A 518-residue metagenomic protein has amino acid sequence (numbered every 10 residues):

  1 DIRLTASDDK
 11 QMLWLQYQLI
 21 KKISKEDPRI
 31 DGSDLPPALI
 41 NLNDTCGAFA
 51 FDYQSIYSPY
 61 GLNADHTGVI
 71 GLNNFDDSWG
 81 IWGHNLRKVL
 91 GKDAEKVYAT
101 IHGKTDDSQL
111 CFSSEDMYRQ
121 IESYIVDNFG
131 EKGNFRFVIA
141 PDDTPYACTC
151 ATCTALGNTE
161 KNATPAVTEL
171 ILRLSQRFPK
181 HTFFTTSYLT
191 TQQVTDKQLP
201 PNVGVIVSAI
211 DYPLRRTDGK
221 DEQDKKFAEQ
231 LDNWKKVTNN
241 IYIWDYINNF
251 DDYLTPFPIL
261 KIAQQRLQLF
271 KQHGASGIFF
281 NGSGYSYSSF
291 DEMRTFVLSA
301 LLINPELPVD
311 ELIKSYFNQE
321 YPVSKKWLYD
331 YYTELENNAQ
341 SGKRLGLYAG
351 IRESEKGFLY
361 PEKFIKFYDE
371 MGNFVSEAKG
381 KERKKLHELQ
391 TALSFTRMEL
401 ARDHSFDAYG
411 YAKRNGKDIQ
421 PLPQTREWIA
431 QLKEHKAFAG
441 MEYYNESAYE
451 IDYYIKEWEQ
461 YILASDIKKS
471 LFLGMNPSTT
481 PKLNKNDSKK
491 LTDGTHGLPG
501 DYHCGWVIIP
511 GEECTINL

Functional and structural regions predicted by a protein language model:
D1-I171, S175-P179, F184, G204-V207 (+1 more regions): Feature activates predominantly on carbohydrate-active enzymes
L15-Q16, R216-G219, L254-T255, D291: Short conserved micro-motifs at the rims of enzyme active sites and ligand-binding pockets
F112-R119, D127, K225-K326, D330: Structured mid-domain segments that build the active-site/substrate or prosthetic-cofactor binding neighborhood
N158-L174, P201-K220, F270, S299-L307: Acidic, His- and aromatic-enriched active-site or binding-groove loops in soluble protein domains that engage sugars
Y188-D211, L254-I259, Y287-R294: Substrate-binding cleft/loops of secretory-pathway carbohydrate-active enzymes
T191-L199, V203, D211-V237: Noncatalytic carbohydrate-binding groove/subsite architecture in carbohydrate-active enzymes
L301-N476: Catalytic domains of carbohydrate-active enzymes that cleave complex glycans
I462-N517: Disordered, acidic Ser/Thr/Pro-rich linker "stalks" and the adjacent N-terminal cap of the next globular domain
